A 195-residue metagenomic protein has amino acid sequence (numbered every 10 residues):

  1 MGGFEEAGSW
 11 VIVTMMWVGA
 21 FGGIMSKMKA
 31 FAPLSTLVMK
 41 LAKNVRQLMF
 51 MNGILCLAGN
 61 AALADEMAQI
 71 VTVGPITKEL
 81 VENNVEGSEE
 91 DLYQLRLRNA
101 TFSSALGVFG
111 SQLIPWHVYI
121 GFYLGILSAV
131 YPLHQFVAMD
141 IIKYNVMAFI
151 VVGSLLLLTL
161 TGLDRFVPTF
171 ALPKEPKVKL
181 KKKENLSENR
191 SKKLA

Functional and structural regions predicted by a protein language model:
M1-A32, G53, L57-A58, A62: Core transmembrane alpha-helical segments of multi-pass membrane transporters/permeases
M15, Q47-N60, E86-L113, L133-I150: Alpha-helical transmembrane segments of multi-pass membrane proteins
M15-V18, V38-L80, S103-S104: Hydrophobic alpha-helical transmembrane segments of multi-pass integral membrane proteins, predominantly secondary
M25-P33, V38, A42, M67 (+3 more regions): Membrane-interfacial segments
K27-F31, A42-V45, E79-N99, I126-A138 (+1 more regions): Juxtamembrane helix-boundary/capping and inter-helix hinge elements in multi-pass membrane proteins
K27-L48, L133, K177-E188, K192: Cytoplasmic juxtamembrane regions at transmembrane-helix boundaries
T36, M67-E82, I114-Y131: Re-entrant/interfacial helical elements at transmembrane boundaries that shape and gate the permeation pathway
G110-A195: Juxtamembrane and boundary regions of transmembrane helices in multi-pass small-molecule transporters and channels
